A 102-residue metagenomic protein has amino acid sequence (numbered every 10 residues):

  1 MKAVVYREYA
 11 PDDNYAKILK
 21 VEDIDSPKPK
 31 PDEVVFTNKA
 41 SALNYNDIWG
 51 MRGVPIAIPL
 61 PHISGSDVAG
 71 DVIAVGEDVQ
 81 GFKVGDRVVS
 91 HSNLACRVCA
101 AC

Functional and structural regions predicted by a protein language model:
M1-V4: Short structural boundary motif marking the start of a folded domain
R7-D12, S41-L43: Short polar catalytic/cofactor-binding loops
P11-Y15, Q80: Short, solvent-exposed loop/turn segments that connect beta-strands within catalytic domains and beta-strand-rich
N14-D25: Short glycine/threonine/proline-enriched tight-turn/helix- or strand-capping micro-motif at secondary-structure
A16, I48, A100-C102: Short aromatic-enriched loop/helix-cap "lid" or pocket-rim segments at secondary-structure transitions that line
D25-A42, V54-A100: Glycine-rich beta-strand-centered segment in the early N-terminal region that forms part of a ligand/cofactor-binding
N46-R52: Cytochrome P450 core scaffold surrounding the K-helix E-X-X-R motif and the conserved "meander" helix-loop region
